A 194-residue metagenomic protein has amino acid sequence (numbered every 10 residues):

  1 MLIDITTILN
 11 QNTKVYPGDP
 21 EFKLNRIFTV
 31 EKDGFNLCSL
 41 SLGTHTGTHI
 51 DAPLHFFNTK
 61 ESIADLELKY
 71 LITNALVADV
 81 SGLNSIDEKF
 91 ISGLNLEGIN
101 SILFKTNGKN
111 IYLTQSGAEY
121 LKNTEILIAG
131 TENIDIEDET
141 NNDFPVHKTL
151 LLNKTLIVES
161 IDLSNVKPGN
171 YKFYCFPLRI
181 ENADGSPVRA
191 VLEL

Functional and structural regions predicted by a protein language model:
M1-L194: Active-/binding-site microenvironments in catalytic and ligand-binding cores
